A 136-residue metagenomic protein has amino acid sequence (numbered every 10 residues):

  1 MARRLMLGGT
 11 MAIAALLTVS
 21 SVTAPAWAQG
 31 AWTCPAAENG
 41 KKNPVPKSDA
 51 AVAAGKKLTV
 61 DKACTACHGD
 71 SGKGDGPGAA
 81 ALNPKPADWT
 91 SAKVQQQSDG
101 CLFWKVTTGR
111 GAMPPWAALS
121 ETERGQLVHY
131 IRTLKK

Functional and structural regions predicted by a protein language model:
M1-K41, K136: N-terminal export/targeting leaders of redox proteins
Q29, D75-A87, K105-K135: Axial heme c-ligation environment in periplasmic c-type cytochrome domains
G30-V60: Electrostatic cytochrome c docking/interface patches
P46, T90, P114: Residue-level detector of conserved, well-ordered beta-strand and adjacent loop positions that form binding/recognition
D49-K73, A79-A80: Sequence/structural segment immediately N-terminal to covalent heme-attachment motifs in c-type and related
A53-K57, T65, G100, W104 (+2 more regions): Solvent-exposed, polar/charged alpha-helical surfaces in well-ordered, non-transmembrane soluble domains, broadly
T65-A66, K73-C101: Mid-chain, structured segments of secreted extracytoplasmic proteins
